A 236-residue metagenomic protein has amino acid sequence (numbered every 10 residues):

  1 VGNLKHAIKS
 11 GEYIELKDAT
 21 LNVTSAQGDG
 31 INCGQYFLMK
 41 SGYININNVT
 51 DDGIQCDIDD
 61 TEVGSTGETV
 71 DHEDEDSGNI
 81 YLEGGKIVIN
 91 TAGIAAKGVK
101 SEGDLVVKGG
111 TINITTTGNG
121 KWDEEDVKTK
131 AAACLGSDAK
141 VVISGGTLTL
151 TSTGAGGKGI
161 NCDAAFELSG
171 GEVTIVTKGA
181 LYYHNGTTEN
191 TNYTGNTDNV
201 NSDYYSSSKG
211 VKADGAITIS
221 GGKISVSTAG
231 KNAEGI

Functional and structural regions predicted by a protein language model:
V1-I236: A composition-driven surface/loop motif
